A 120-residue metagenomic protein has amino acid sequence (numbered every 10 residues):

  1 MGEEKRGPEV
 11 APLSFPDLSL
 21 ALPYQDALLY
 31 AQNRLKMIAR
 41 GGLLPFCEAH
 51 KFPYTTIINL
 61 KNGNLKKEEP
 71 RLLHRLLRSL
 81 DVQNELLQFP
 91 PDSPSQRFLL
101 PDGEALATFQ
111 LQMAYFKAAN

Functional and structural regions predicted by a protein language model:
G2-P45, A49: A short, Lys/Arg-rich alpha-helix, primarily the initiator
K5-G7, Q88-N120: Short, charged recognition helix plus adjacent turn of helix-turn-helix-like nucleic-acid-binding domains
L28, Q32, L77, Q110-M113 (+1 more regions): Residue-level detector of alpha-helical secondary structure
F46-C47, I57-L60, L87: Conserved hydrophobic/aromatic packing and binding residues within compact polymer-binding modules
E48-F52, D81: A short, basic/aromatic helix-end/turn motif that makes direct DNA contacts
K51-K67: Recognition helix of helix-turn-helix/homeodomain-like DNA-binding domains that insert into the DNA major groove
E69-L87: DNA major-groove recognition helix of helix-turn-helix/homeodomain DNA-binding modules
